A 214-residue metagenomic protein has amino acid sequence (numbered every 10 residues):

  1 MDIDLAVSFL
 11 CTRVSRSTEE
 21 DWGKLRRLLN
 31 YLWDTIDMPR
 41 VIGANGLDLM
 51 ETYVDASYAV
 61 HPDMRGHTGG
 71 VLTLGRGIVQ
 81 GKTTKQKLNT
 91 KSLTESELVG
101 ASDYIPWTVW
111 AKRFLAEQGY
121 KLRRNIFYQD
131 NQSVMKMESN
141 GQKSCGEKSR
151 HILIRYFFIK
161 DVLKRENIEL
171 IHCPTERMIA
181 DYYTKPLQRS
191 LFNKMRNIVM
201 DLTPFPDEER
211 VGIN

Functional and structural regions predicted by a protein language model:
M1-D4, E19-W22, P62, G66 (+4 more regions): Conserved structured core elements
M1-M38, P174, T184: C-terminal reverse transcriptase regions that engage the nucleic-acid substrate
I3, M38, D48-T52, T68-G70 (+4 more regions): Structural beta-strand/beta-sheet cores of well-ordered domains, especially the beta-sheet scaffolds that support
L5-T12, A56-Y58, G70, V99 (+1 more regions): Contiguous, well-ordered alpha-helical segments that form the cores/surfaces of helical PPI scaffolds
R13, D48-L49, T84-N214: RNase H-like nuclease module associated with reverse transcription
V14, T18, L32-P39, V60 (+3 more regions): Structural motif corresponding to the C-terminal cap of alpha-helices
N30-A56, Y120: Structured nucleic-acid-interacting core domains from mobile-element enzymes and related host factors, especially RNase
L49-T94: RNase H-like nuclease fold core
